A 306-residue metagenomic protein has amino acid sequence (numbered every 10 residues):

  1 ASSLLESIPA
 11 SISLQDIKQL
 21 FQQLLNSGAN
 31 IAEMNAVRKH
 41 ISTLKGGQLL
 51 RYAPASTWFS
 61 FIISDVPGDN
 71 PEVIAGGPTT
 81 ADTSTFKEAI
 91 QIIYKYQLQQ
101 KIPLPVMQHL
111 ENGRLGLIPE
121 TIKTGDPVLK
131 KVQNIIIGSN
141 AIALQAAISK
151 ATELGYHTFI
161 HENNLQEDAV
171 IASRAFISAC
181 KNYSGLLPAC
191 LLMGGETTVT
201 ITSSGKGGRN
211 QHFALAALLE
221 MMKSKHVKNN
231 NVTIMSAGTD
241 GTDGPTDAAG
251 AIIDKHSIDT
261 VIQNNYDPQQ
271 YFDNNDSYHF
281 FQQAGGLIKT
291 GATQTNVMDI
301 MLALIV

Functional and structural regions predicted by a protein language model:
A1-S2, V37-I41, V66-P67, Q166 (+3 more regions): Acidic, glycine-rich active-site loops and adjacent beta-strand->loop/helix elements that engage anionic groups
A1-V73, P78-A81, Q269, D273-D276 (+3 more regions): Glycine-rich, mobile lid/loop segments that gate access to catalytic sites or pores
S11-A29, D82-Q97, S204-I234: Gly/Ser/Thr-rich active-site loops/lids in small-molecule metabolic enzymes that frequently grip phosphoryl groups
I12-Q15, Q19, A32, K39 (+13 more regions): Conserved active-site and cofactor/substrate-binding residues in soluble primary-metabolism enzymes
N30-R38, L98-E120, G155-N164, S184-C190 (+2 more regions): Flexible, glycine/charged-enriched surface loops at secondary-structure junctions
S56-F59, A81-A175: Accessory alpha-helical/coil subdomains and C-terminal extensions that flank or cap enzyme catalytic cores
A141-Q145, E153-V232, S236: Active-site segments that bind and position negatively charged phosphate/pyrophosphate groups
L215-V306: Internal helix-turn-beta structural module
